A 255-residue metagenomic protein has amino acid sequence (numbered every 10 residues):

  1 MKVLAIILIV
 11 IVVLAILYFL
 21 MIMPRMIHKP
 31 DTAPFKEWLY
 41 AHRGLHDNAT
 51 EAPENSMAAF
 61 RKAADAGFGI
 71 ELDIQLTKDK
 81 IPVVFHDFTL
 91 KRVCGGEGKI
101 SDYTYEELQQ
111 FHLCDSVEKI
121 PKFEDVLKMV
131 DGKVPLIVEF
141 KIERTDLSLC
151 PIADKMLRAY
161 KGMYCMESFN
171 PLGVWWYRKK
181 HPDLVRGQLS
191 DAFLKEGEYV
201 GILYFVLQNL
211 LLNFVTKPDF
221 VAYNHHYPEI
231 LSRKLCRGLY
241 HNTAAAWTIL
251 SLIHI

Functional and structural regions predicted by a protein language model:
K2-I253: Phosphate-group recognition and catalysis centered on beta-loop-alpha active-site segments
